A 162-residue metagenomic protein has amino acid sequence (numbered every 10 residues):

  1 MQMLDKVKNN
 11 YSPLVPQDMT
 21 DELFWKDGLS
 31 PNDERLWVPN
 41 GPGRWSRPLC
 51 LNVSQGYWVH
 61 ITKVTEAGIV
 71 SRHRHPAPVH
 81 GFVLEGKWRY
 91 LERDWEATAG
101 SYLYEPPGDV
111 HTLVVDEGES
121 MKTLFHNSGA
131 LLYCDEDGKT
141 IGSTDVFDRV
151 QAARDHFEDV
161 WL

Functional and structural regions predicted by a protein language model:
M1-G56, I141-T144, V150-L162: A short, N-terminal "cap"/entry segment at the start of jelly-roll beta-barrel domains of the cupin/DSBH fold
S46-P48, V59-I61, H80, Y102-Y104 (+1 more regions): Conserved hydrophobic/aromatic beta-strand scaffold that supports enzyme active sites
S54-G56, T65-G68, K87, D109-V110: Short, charged/polar surface micro-motifs in flexible loops or helix N-caps
H60-T62, V70-H75, E92-W95, L113-D116: Short histidine-centered beta-strand/loop micro-motifs that create catalytic or ligand/metal-coordination sites
E66-A67, H75-E92: Glycine- and acidic-residue-biased ligand/ion/polar-headgroup-sensing regions
I69-V70, G86-Y90, Y102, L131: Short beta-strand segments in beta-sandwich/barrel cores
L91-T112: Short acidic-glycine-tyrosine-enriched beta hairpin
L103-Y104, G118-E136: A short hydrophobic beta-strand segment most commonly corresponding to one strand of the jelly-roll/cupin
